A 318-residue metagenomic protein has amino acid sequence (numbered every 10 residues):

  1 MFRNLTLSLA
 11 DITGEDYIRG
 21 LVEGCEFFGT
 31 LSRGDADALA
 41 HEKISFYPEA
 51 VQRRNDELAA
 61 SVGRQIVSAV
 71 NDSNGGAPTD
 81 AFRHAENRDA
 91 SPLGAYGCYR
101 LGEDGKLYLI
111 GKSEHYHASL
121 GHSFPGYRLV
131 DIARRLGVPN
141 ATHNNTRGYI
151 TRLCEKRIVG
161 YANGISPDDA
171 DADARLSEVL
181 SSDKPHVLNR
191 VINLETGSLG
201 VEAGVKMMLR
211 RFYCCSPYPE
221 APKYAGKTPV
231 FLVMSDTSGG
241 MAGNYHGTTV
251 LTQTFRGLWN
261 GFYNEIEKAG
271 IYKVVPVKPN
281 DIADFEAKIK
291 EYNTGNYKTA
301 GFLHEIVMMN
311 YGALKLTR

Functional and structural regions predicted by a protein language model:
M1-E23, F27, P92, E103 (+3 more regions): PLP-dependent aspartate aminotransferase-fold enzymes
S8-I18, F27-L101, Y108-A118, L129-V138 (+1 more regions): Active-site-adjacent loop/helix segments that line or gate small-molecule/cofactor pockets in enzymes
R135-H143, V274: Low-complexity, serine/threonine/proline-enriched polar segments
